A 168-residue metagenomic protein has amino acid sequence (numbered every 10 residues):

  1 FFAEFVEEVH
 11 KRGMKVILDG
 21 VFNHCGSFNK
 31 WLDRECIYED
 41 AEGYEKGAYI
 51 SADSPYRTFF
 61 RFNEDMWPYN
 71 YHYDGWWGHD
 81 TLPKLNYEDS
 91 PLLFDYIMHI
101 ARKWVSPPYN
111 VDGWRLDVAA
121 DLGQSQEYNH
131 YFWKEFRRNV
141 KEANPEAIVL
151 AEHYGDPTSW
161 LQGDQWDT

Functional and structural regions predicted by a protein language model:
F1, S27, G78-F94, D117-Y128: The substrate-binding groove and active-site-proximal loops of carbohydrate-active enzymes, especially glycoside
V6, H10, N23-H24, N29-F59 (+3 more regions): Active-site-proximal helices and loops of the catalytic beta/alpha 8
I17-L18: Transmembrane beta-barrel strand/turn architecture of Gram-negative outer membrane proteins
P55, P68, P83, P91 (+3 more regions): Proline-rich intrinsically disordered, low-complexity coils
R61-W77: Short, flexible, mixed-charge acidic loops at enzyme active sites
G78-D80, Y109-V111, Q165: Short, solvent-exposed loop/turn segments at the edges of secondary structure
S90-P107: Short, acidic/polar
